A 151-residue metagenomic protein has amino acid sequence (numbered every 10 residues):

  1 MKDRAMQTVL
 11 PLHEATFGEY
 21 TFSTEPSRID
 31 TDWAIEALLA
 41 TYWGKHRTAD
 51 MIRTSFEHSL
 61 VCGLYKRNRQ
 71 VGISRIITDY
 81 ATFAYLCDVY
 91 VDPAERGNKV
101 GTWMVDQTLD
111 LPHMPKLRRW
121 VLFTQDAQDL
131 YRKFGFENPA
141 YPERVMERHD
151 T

Functional and structural regions predicted by a protein language model:
D3-R47, P142: Short amphipathic alpha-helix that is part of the acyltransferase structural core
D50-Y90: A conserved beta-strand-loop-helix scaffold within acyl/acetyltransferase catalytic domains
E95-M104: Conserved acetyl-CoA pyrophosphate-binding loop and the N-cap/start of the following alpha-helix in GNAT-like
W103-D110, M114: Hydrophobic, well-ordered beta-alpha structural blocks that scaffold small-molecule cofactor pockets
M114-D150: Conserved active-site alpha-helix within GNAT-family acetyltransferase domains
